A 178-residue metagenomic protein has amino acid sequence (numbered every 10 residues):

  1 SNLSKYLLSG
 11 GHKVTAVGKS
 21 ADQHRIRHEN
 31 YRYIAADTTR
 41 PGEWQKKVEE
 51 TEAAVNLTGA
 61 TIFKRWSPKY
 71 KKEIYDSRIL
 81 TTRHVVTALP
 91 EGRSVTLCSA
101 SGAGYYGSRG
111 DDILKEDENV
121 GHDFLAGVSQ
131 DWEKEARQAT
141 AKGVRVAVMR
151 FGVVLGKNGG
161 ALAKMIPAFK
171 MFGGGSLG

Functional and structural regions predicted by a protein language model:
S1-G10: N-terminal Rossmann NAD(P)H-binding glycine-rich loop of SDR-like oxidoreductase domains
H12-K19: Conserved glycine-rich Rossmann-like NAD(P)H-binding loop of the short-chain dehydrogenase/reductase
K13, S94-T96, R145: Residues at the starts of beta-strands that form the adenosine-phosphate
V17, L57-T58, L97-A103, M149-F151: SDR active-site strand-loop-helix element
Q23, Y31-T81: NAD(P)H-binding glycine-rich loop region in Rossmannoid oxidoreductase-like domains and their noncatalytic homologs
D76, G110-V148: Catalytic helix-loop patch of NAD(P)-dependent Rossmann-fold dehydrogenases
R83-D123: Conserved Rossmann-fold NAD(P)-dependent oxidoreductase catalytic core, especially the SDR/UDP-sugar
T140-K142, A147-V148, G152-G178: NAD(P)-dependent short-chain dehydrogenase/reductase
